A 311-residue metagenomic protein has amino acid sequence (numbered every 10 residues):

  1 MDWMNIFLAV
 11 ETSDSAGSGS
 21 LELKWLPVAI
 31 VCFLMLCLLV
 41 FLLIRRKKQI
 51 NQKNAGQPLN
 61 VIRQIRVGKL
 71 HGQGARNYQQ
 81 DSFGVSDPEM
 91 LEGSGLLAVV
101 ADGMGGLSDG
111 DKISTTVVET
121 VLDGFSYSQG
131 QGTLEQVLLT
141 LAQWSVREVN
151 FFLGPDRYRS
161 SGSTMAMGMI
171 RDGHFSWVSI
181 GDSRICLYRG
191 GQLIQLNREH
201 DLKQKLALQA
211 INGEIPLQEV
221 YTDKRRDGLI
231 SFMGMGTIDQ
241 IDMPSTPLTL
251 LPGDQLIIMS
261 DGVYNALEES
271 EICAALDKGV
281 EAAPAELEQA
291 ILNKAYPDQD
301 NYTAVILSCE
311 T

Functional and structural regions predicted by a protein language model:
D2-T311: PP2C/PPM-type serine/threonine phosphatase catalytic domain
